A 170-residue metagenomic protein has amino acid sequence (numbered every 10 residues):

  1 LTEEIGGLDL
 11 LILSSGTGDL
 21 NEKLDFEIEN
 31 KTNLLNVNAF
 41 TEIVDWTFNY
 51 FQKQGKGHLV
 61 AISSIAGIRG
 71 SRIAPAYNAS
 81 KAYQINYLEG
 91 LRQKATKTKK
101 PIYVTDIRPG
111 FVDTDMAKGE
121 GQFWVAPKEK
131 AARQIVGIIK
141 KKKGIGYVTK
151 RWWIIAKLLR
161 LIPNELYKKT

Functional and structural regions predicted by a protein language model:
L1-G6: Conserved amphipathic alpha-helix within the SDR
I12-L20: Conserved NAD(P)H cofactor-binding loop of Rossmann-fold oxidoreductase domains
N21-L34: Short alpha-helical oligomerization interface
V44, S80: Active-site helix of classical SDR
S64: Residue(s) in the substrate-gating loop at a strand-loop-helix junction that position the organic substrate next
R69-A76, E120: Active-site loop immediately N-terminal to the catalytic Tyr-X3-Lys motif of short-chain dehydrogenase/reductase
D106, K118-K157: C-terminal helical subdomain
